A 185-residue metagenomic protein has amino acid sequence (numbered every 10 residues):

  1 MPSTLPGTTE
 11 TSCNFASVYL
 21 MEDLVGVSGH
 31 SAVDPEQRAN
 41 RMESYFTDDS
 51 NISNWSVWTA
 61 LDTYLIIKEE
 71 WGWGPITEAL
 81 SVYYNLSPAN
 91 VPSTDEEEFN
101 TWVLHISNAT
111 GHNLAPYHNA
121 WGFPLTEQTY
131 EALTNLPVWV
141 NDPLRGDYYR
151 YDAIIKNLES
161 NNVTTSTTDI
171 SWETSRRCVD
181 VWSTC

Functional and structural regions predicted by a protein language model:
M1-N40: Zinc-dependent metallopeptidase catalytic helix centered on the HExxH motif and its immediate flanking segment
M1-S12, P75-T77, S81, S166-C185: Proteins with a high burden of low-complexity, intrinsically disordered sequence enriched in S/T/G/P/A and R, requiring
G29-S31, S81, N135: Flexible domain-boundary/linker segments
A39-Y130: Active-site-proximal alpha-helical
D95-C185: Beta/coil-rich, acidic/histidine-enriched accessory regions frequently appended to metallopeptidases
